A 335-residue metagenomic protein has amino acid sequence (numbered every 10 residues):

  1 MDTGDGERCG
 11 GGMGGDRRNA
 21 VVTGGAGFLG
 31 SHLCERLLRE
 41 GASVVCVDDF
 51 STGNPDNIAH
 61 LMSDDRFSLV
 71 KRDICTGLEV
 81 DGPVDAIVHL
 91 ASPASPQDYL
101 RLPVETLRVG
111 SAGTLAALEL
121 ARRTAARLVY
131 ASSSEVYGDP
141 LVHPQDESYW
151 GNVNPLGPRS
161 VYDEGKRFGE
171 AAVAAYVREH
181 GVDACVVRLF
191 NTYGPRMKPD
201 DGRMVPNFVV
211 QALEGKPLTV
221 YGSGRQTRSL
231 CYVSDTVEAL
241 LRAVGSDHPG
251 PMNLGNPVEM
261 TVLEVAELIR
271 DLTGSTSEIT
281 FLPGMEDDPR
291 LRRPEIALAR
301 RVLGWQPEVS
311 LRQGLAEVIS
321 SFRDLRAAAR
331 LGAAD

Functional and structural regions predicted by a protein language model:
D2-T192, S234, L240, V309 (+2 more regions): N-terminal Rossmann-like NAD(P)+-binding domain of SDR-like oxidoreductases, especially those catalyzing
G10-G11, A20, S31-L33, R39 (+5 more regions): C-terminal substrate-binding subdomain of Rossmann-fold SDR/epimerase-dehydratase oxidoreductases
G15, R101, V109, R123 (+6 more regions): A generic fold-level signal
A26, S134, R196, G224 (+1 more regions): Acidic beta-to-alpha connecting loop that harbors the catalytic carboxylate
N54, Y137, R196-D200, R228 (+2 more regions): Secondary-structure boundary/capping motif
S63, G157, M197-D201, V258 (+2 more regions): Residue-level signature of the cytosolic catalytic core of signaling kinases
H143, P199-N207: A glycine/serine/threonine-rich, flexible loop-to-helix segment that serves as the NAD(P) cofactor-binding "lid"
V161, G169, D201, V262 (+1 more regions): Conserved donor sugar-nucleotide recognition element shared by glycan-biosynthetic enzymes
